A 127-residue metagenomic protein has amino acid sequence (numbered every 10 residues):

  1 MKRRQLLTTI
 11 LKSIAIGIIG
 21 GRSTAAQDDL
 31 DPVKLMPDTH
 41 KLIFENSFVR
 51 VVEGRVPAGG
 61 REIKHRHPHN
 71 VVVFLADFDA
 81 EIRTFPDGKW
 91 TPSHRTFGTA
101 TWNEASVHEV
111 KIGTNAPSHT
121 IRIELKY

Functional and structural regions predicted by a protein language model:
Q5-A25: N-terminal export signals
Q27-M36: N-terminal low-complexity, Pro/Thr/Ser-rich intrinsically disordered segments that act as propeptides or flexible
M36-R61, P68-V72, R122-I123: A short glycine-rich, His/Asp/Glu-containing loop-to-beta-strand
G54, R61-R66, R83, T91-S93 (+1 more regions): Short histidine-centered beta-strand/loop micro-motifs that create catalytic or ligand/metal-coordination sites
G59-E62, E81, A100-K111: Histidine-centered metal-chelating micro-motifs
H67-P86: Glycine- and acidic-residue-biased ligand/ion/polar-headgroup-sensing regions
D77, A105-K126: Ligand-binding loop in jelly-roll beta-barrel domains
D87-E104: Short acidic-glycine-tyrosine-enriched beta hairpin
